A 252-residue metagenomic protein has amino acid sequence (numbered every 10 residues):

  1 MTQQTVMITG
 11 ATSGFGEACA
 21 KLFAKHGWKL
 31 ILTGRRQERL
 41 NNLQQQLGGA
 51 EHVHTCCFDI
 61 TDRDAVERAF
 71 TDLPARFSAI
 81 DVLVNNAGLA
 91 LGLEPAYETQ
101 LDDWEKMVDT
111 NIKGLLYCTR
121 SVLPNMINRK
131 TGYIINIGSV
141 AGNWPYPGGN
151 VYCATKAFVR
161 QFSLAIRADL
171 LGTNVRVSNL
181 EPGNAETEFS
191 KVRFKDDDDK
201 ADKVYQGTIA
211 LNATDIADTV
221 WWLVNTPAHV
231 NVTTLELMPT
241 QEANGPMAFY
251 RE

Functional and structural regions predicted by a protein language model:
T12-S13: Conserved glycine-rich cofactor-binding loop
H26-L43: Conserved glycine-rich Rossmann-like NAD(P)H-binding loop of the short-chain dehydrogenase/reductase
C57-R68, L101: The beta1-alpha1 cofactor-binding region of Rossmann-like NAD(H)/NADP(H)-dependent oxidoreductases
E94-A96, D103-K106: Substrate-binding pocket helix/loop in short-chain dehydrogenase/reductase
T119, T155: Active-site helix of classical SDR
S139: Residue(s) in the substrate-gating loop at a strand-loop-helix junction that position the organic substrate next
N179-G183, D198-P246: C-terminal helical subdomain
